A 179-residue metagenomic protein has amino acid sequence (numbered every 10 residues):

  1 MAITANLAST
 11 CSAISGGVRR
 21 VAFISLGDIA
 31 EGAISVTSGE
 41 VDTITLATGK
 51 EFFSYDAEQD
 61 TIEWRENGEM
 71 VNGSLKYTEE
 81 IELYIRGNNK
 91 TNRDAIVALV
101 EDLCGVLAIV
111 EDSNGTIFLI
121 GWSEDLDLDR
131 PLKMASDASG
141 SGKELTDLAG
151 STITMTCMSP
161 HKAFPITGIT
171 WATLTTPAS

Functional and structural regions predicted by a protein language model:
A2, T10-E82, L128-L145: Solvent-exposed edge beta-strands and adjacent loop segments that serve as assembly or binding interfaces
D28-E31, N88-K90, G115-I117, D127 (+1 more regions): Generic "edge-of-domain/loop-turn" microfeature
G68-T91, D147-H161: Oligomerization/assembly interface segments of phage tail-like spikes and tubes
N72-G73, A98-V100, I109-V110, K143-D147: A general structural signal for short secondary-structure junctions and capping/turn motifs
K90-A98, F164-T167: Short, conserved charged micro-motifs
V97-E124: Short, acidic/charged, Gly/Pro-enriched secondary-structure junctions
D125-S179: Mixed-charge, glycine-accented linear interaction segment located at domain edges/termini
